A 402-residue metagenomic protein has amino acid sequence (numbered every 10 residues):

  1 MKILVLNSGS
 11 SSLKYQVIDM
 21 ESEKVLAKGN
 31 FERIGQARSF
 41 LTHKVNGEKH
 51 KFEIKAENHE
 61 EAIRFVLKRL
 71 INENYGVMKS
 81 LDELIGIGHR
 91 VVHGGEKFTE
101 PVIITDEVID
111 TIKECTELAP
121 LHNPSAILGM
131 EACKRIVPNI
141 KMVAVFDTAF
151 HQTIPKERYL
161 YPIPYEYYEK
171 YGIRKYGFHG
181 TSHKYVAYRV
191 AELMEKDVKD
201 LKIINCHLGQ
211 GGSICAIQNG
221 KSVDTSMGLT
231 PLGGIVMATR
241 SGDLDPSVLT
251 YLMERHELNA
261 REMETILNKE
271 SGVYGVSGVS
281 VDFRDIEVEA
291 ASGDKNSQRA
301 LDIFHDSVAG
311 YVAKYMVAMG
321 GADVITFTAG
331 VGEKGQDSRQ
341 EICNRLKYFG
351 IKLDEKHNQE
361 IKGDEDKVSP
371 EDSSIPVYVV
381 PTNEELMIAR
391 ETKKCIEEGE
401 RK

Functional and structural regions predicted by a protein language model:
M1-L4: Extreme N-terminal starter segment of soluble prokaryotic enzymes
S12-A56, G228: Short glycine-rich, Thr/Ser-proximal phosphate-binding strand/loop in the N-terminal lobe of ATP-dependent enzymes
R69-L84, V190-D197, V312-D323: Phosphate/pyrophosphate-binding loops at sites that engage ATP/ADP/AMP, CoA/4′-phosphopantetheine, polyphosphate
L70-H122, V143, A149-R158: Short beta-strand-loop/turn "lid" adjacent to the catalytic site in phosphate-handling enzymes
F150-M253: Glycine-rich phosphate-binding loop of actin/hexokinase-like ATP-binding domains
Q218, V223-H256, T265, A329-E360 (+1 more regions): Catalytic phosphate/nucleotide-handling subdomain of diverse soluble enzymes
T265, G272-V276, F283-A318: Adenine-nucleotide phosphate-binding core of ATP-dependent small-molecule kinases
Q298, D302-A318, D323, G332-K402: Internal helix-turn-beta structural module
